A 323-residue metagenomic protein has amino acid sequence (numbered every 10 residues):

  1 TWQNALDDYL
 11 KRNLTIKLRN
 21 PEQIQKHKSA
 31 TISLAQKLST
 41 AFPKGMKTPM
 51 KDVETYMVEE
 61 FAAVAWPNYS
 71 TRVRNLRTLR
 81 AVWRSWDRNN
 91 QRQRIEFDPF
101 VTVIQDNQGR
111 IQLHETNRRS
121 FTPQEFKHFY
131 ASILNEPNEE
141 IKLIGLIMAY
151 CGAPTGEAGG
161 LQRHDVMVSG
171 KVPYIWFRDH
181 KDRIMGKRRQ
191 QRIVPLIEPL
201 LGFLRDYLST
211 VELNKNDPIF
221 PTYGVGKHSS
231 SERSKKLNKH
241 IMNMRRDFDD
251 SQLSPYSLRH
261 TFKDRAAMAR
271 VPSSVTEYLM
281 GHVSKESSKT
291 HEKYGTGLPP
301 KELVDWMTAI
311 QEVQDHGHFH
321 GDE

Functional and structural regions predicted by a protein language model:
D8-S29, S33-N117, A131-I133: N-terminal core-binding DNA-recognition domain of tyrosine recombinases/integrases
Y56, D106-E140, Y150-A153, L161: Long, amphipathic, Lys/Arg-enriched alpha-helical "connector/arm" segment
R80, E140, A153-P154, R192 (+2 more regions): Short, cationic motifs built from Arg/Lys/His that form the positively charged side of catalytic pockets
R84-D98, M148-V172, S273-E277: Short, charged phosphate-coordinating catalytic segments
L146, Y150, G156-E157, S257-V283: C-terminal catalytic core of tyrosine-transesterase DNA break-rejoin enzymes
G160-D206, E286: Conserved tyrosine-mediated DNA breakage-rejoining catalytic core shared by Y-recombinases
K181-R183, M280-F319: Catalytic-site neighborhood detector that most strongly recognizes the C-terminal catalytic loop/helix of tyrosine
I197-D250: Active-site/catalytic core of tyrosine-dependent DNA strand-transfer enzymes
